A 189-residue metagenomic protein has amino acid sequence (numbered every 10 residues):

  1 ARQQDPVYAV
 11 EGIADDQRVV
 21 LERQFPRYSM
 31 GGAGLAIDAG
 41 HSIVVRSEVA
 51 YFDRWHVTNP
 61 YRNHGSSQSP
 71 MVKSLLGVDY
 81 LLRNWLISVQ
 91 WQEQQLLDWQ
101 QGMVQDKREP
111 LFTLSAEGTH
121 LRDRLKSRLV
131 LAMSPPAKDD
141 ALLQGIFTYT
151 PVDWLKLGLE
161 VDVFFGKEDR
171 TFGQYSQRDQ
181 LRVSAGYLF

Functional and structural regions predicted by a protein language model:
A1, G31, S47-Y51, V89-E93 (+5 more regions): Transmembrane beta-barrel strands of outer-membrane/channel proteins
R2-V7, D53-N59, Q95-Q101, R122-K126 (+2 more regions): Gram-negative outer-membrane beta-barrel proteins
E22-R27, N63-V72, M103-R108, P135-D139 (+1 more regions): Replace "Gram-negative outer membrane beta-barrel proteins" with "bacterial and organellar outer membrane beta-barrel
F25-Q100: Long, well-ordered mid-to-C-terminal structural blocks that present hydrophobic/aromatic surfaces
M30-G34, K73-G77, T113-S115, Q144 (+1 more regions): Membrane-embedded beta-strand positions in outer-membrane beta-barrel channels/transporters
A36-D38, D79-R83, E117-L121, T148-T150 (+1 more regions): Structural signature of outer-membrane beta-barrel channels/translocons
S42-R46, N84-V89, R122-S127, D153-L159: Repeated loop/turn-to-beta-strand initiation elements of outer-membrane beta-barrel proteins
S176-F189: Outer-membrane beta-barrel "beta-signal"
